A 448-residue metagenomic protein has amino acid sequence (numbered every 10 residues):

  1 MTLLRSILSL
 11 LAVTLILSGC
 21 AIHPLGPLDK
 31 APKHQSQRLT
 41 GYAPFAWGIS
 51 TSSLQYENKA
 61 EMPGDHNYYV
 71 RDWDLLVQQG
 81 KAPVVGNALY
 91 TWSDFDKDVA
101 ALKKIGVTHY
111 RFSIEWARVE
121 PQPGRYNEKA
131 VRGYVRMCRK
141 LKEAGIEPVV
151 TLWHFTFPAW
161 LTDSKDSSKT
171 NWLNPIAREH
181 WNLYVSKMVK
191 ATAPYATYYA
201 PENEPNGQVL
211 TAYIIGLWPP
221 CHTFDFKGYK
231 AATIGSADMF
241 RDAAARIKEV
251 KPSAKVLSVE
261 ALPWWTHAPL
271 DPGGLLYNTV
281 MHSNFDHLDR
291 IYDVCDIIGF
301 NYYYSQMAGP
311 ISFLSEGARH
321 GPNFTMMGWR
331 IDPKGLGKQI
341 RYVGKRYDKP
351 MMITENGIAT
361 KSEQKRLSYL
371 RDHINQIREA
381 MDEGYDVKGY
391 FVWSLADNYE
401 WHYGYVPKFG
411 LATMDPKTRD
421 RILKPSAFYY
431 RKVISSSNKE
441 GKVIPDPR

Functional and structural regions predicted by a protein language model:
M1-L8: Bacterial N-terminal signal peptides that target proteins for export
L25-D94, V99, K103-T108, V119-R448: Non-catalytic scaffold segments within catalytic domains of secreted glycoside hydrolases
